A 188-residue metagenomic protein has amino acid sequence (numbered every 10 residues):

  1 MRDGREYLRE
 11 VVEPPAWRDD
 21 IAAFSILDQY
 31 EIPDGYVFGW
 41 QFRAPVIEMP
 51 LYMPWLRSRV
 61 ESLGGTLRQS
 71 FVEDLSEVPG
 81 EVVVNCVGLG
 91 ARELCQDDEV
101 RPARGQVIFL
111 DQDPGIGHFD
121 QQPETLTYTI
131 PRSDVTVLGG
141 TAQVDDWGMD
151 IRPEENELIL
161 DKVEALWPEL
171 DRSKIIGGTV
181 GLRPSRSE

Functional and structural regions predicted by a protein language model:
M1-V60, R186: Flavin (FAD/FMN) cofactor-binding and adjacent substrate-gating region of FAD-dependent oxidoreductase domains
D3-E13, L160-E188: Flavin (FAD/FMN) cofactor-binding core of flavoprotein oxidoreductases
R5, R104-I108, T127, T136: Small-molecule pocket liners
A16, V78-E81, S185-E188: A short, glycine/Asx- and small/polar-enriched loop/turn that sits immediately N-terminal to a beta-strand
D19-Q29, Q112-T127, P131, R172-E188: FAD-binding beta-loop-beta segment adjacent to the flavin cofactor pocket
G65-P79: A conserved short coil-to-beta-strand element within the FAD-binding core of flavoproteins
S76, G80-Q122, Q143, M149-N156 (+1 more regions): Central helical "cap/lid" subdomain
I130-A142: Short FAD-binding loop at a beta-strand-to-alpha-helix junction that anchors the flavin cofactor in diverse
